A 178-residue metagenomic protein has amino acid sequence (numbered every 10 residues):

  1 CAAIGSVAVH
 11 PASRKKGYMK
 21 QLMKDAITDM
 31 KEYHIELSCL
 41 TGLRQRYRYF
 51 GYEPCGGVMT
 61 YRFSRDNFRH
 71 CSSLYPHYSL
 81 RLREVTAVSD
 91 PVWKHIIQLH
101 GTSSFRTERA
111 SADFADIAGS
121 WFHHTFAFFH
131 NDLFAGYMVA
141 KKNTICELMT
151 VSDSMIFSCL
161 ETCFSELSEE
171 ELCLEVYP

Functional and structural regions predicted by a protein language model:
C1-I4, R14, K142-C146: A conserved beta-turn-beta hairpin within the catalytic core of GNAT-like acetyltransferases that forms part
V7-V9: Hydrophobic adenine-recognition pocket in adenosine-nucleotide-binding enzymes
S13-D25, I35, S154-T162: Conserved acetyl-CoA pyrophosphate-binding loop and the N-cap/start of the following alpha-helix in GNAT-like
K31-E32, G119: Residue-level signal for alpha-helix termini/capping positions
E32-E36, G42-T60: Conserved active-site alpha-helix within GNAT-family acetyltransferase domains
S38, L172-L174: Hydrophobic residues within beta-strands of alpha/beta enzymes
P54-E166, L174-P178: Amide-forming acyltransferase catalytic core, primarily the GNAT-like/NAT-type and related acyltransferase folds
